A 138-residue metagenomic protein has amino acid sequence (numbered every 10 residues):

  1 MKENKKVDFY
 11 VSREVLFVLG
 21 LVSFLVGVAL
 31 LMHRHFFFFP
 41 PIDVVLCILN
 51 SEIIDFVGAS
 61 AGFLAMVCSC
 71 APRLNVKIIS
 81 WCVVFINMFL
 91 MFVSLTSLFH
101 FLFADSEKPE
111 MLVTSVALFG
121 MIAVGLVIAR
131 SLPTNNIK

Functional and structural regions predicted by a protein language model:
M1-L25: Cytosolic juxtamembrane helix and N-cap/initiation of the first transmembrane helix
L19-F56: Hydrophobic transmembrane helix segments
A29-L30, G58-P72: Canonical alpha-helical transmembrane segments
L31-F39, C70, L95-D105: Juxtamembrane "helix-exit" motif on the non-cytosolic side of transmembrane helices
P41-I48, S80-C82, A104-V116: Non-cytosolic membrane-interface motifs at loop->transmembrane helix junctions
V67-M88: Loop-to-transmembrane helix junctions at the membrane interface
L90-T114, A129-R130: Membrane-helix boundary connector in multi-pass membrane proteins
L118-K138: Membrane-water interface at the C-terminal end of transmembrane alpha helices
